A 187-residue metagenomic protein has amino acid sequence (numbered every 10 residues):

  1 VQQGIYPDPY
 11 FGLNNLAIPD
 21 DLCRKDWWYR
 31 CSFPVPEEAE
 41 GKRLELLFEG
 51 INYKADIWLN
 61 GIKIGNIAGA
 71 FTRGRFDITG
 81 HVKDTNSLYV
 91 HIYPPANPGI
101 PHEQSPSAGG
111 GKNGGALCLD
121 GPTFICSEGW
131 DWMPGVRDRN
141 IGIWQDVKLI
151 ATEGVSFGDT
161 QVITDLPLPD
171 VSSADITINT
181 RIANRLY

Functional and structural regions predicted by a protein language model:
V1-L13: Acidic-aromatic substrate-binding/catalytic surfaces of carbohydrate-active enzymes
G4, P19-D20, R24-S156, R185: Accessory beta-strand-rich segments of carbohydrate-active enzymes
I5-P7, A17, D165-P167: Selective for proline/serine-rich intrinsically disordered segments in cytosolic/nuclear regulatory regions
L16, F76, V162: Extracellular/oxidizing-compartment recognition motifs
I57-L59, S172-Y187: Beta-strand-rich binding/interaction modules
S105-S107, D159-L166: Short intrinsically disordered coil segments
P134, G158-V162, D175-T177: Active-site region of glycoside hydrolase catalytic domains
T164-A174: Short, solvent-exposed loop/linker segments at the N-terminal edge of repeated beta-sheet extracellular domains
